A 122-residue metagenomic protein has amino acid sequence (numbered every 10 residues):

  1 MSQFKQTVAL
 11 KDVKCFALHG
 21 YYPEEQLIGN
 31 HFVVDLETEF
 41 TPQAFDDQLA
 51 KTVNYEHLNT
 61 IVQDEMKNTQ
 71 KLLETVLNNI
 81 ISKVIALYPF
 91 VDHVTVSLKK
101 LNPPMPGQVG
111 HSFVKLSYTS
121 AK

Functional and structural regions predicted by a protein language model:
M1-K122: N-terminal, polar/charged subdomain of small-to-medium soluble alpha/beta proteins
